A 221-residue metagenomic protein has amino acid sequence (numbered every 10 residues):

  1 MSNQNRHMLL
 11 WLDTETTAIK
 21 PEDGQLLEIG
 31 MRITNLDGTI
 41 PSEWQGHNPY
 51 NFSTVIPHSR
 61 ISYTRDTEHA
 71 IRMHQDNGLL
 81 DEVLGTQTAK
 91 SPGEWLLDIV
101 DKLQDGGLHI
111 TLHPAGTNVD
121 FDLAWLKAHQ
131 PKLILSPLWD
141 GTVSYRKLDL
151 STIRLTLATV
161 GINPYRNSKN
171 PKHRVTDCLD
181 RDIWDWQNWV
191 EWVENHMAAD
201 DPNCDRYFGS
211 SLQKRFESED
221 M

Functional and structural regions predicted by a protein language model:
S2-L10, E15-G116: Conserved non-catalytic scaffold segment of RNase H-like nuclease domains
D13-E15, D122, D149, C178: Acidic active-site catalytic centers that drive phospho-/nucleotidyl reactions and related ester hydrolyses
T39-E43, L133-G141, D200: Short helix-coil transition/hinge motifs at the ends and kinks of transmembrane helices, capturing the brief
I56-Q75, Y145-W186: Active-site-proximal helix-loop-helix substrate-binding element of RNase H-like nuclease domains
E82, D98-K102, A124, A128 (+3 more regions): Residue-level signal for well-ordered alpha-helical scaffold segments within enzymatic catalytic domains
V100-L103, D120-Y145: Substrate-recognition/cap helix-loop segment adjacent to the acidic, metal-dependent catalytic center of Asp-based
D105-L108, K132-L135, E191, N195: Secondary-structure boundary motif
H113-D120, A124-W125, G161-M221: Acidic, Mg2+-coordinating catalytic module of metal-dependent nucleases/exonucleases that use a two-metal-ion mechanism
